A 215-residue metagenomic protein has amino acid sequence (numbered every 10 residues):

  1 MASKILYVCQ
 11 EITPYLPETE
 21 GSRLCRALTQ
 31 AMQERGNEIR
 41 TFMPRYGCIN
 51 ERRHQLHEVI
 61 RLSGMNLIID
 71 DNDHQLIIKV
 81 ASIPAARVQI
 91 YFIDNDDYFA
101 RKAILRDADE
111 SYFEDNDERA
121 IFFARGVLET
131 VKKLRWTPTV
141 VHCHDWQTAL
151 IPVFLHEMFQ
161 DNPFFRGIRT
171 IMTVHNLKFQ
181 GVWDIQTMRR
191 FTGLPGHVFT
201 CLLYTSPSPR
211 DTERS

Functional and structural regions predicted by a protein language model:
A2-E18, M43-R45: Nucleotide-activated donor-dependent transferases that construct or modify glycoconjugates
E11-L24, N50-R52: A short, glycine/small-residue-rich beta-strand->loop->alpha-helix junction that serves as a flexible
P14-Y15, C48-E51, F99-K102, A149-P152 (+1 more regions): Short catalytic/ligand-binding loop motif for oxyanion handling, primarily in non-cytosolic enzymes, centered on
A27-N37: A short, Lys/Arg-enriched amphipathic alpha-helix followed by its capping loop at the start of a domain
T41, R45-L134: A conserved catalytic-core segment of Leloir-type glycosyltransferases
D117-L194: Conserved nucleotide-sugar donor-interacting segment of glycosyltransferase catalytic cores, predominantly GT-B
Y204-S215: Single conserved hydrophobic/aromatic residue that forms the stacking wall/gate of nucleotide- or nucleobase-binding
